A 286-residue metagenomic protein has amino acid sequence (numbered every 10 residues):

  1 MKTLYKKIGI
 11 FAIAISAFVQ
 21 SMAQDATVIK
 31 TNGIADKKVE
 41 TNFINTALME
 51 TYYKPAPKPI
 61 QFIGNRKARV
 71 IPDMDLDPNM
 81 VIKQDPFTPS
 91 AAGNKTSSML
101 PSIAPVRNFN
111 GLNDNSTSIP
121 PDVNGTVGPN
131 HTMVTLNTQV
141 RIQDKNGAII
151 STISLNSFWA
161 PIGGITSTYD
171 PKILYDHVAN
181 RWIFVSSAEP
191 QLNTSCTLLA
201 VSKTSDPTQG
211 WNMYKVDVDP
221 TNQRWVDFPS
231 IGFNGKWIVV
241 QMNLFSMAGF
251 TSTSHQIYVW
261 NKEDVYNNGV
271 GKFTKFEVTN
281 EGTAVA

Functional and structural regions predicted by a protein language model:
M1-T27: Bacterial Sec-dependent N-terminal signal peptides
Q24-A286: C-terminal PAP-associated
